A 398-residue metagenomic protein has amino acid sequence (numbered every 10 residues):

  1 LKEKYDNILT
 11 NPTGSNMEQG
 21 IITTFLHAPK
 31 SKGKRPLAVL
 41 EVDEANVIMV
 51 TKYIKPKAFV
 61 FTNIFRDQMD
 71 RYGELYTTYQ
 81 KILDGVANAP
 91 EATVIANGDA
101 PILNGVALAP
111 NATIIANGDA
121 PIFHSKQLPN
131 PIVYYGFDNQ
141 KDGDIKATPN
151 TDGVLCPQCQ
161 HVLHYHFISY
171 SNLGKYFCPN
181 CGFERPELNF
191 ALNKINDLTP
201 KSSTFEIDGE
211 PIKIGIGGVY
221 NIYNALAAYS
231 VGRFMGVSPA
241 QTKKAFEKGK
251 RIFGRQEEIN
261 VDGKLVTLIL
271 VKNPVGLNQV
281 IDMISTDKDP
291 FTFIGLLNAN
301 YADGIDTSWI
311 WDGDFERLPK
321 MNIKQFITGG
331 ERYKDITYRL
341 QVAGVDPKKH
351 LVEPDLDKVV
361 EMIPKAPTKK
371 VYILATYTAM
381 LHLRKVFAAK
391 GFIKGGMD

Functional and structural regions predicted by a protein language model:
L1-G136, K141-L155: Phosphate-binding loop of NTP-binding sites
D6, A92-T93, A112, N130-P131 (+6 more regions): A structural micro-motif
Q19-T23, L226-S230, Q279: Short amphipathic alpha-helical face segments that pack within enzyme cores and frequently flank/anchor catalytic
I48-V50, D70-R71, G105, H124-K126 (+7 more regions): Short glycine-/acidic-enriched loop or helix-start segments at secondary-structure transitions that form or flank
T62, I95, I115, N224 (+3 more regions): Residue-level signal for inorganic ion chemistry
V133-P274: Adenine nucleotide phosphate-binding catalytic loops in nucleotide-utilizing enzymes
Q160, L173-F183, R233-V237, K244-D398: ATP-dependent carboxylate-amine ligase
